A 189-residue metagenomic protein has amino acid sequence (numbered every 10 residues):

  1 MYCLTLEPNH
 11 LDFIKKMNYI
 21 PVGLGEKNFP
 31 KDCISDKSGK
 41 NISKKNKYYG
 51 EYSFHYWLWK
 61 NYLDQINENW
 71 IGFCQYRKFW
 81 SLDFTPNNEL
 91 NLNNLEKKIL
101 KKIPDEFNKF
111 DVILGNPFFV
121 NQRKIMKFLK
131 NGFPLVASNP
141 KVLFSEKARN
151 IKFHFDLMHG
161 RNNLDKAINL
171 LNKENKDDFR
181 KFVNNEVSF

Functional and structural regions predicted by a protein language model:
M1-F189: ER/Golgi luminal nucleotide-sugar-dependent glycosyltransferases, focusing on the catalytic module
